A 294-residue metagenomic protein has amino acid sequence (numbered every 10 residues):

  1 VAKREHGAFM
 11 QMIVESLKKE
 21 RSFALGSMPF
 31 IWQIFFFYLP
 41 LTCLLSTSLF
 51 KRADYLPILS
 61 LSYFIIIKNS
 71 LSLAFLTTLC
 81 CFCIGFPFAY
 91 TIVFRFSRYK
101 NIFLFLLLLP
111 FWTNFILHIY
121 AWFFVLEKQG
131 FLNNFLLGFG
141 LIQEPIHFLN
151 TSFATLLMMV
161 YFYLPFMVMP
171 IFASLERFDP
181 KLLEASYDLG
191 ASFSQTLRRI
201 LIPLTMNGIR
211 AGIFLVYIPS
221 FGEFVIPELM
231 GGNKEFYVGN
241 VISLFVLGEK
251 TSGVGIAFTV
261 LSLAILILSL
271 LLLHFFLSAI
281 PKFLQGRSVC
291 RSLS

Functional and structural regions predicted by a protein language model:
V1-M28, R98-K100, L272-S294: Transmembrane alpha-helical segments of polytopic membrane transport and secretion proteins
R21-F50, S62-E176, L204, G208-F224 (+2 more regions): Membrane-water interface segments at the C-terminal ends of transmembrane alpha-helices in multi-pass inner-membrane
R52-S60: A short amphipathic helical element positioned immediately N-terminal to and/or at the very start of a transmembrane
P57, L104-F105, N134-L141, E184-D188 (+3 more regions): Short amphipathic alpha-helical coupling elements at transmembrane boundaries
F172-Y187: Membrane-helix/interface signature in polytopic inner-membrane proteins
L189-G190, P203: Glycine/proline-centered hinge or cleavage motifs at structural transition points of membrane proteins
F224-S252, R291: Glycine-rich helix-loop "coupling/hinge" segments at transmembrane-helix boundaries in multipass transporters
